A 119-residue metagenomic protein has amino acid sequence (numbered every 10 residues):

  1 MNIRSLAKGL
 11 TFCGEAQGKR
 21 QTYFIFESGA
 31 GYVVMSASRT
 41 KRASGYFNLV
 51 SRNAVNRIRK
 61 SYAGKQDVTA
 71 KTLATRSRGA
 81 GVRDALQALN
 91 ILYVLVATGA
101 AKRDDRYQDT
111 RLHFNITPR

Functional and structural regions predicted by a protein language model:
M1-A54: Long, low-complexity, charged/polar intrinsically disordered regions in eukaryotic proteins
M1-N2, A7-T11, R76-R78, L86-I91: Short linear motifs at secondary-structure transitions and domain/linker junctions
L49-R83: Short acidic, hydrophobic short linear motifs in intrinsically disordered regions
A80-A97, R106: Short amphipathic alpha-helical interaction segments
R106-R119: Short, cationic-aromatic polyanion-contact patches
